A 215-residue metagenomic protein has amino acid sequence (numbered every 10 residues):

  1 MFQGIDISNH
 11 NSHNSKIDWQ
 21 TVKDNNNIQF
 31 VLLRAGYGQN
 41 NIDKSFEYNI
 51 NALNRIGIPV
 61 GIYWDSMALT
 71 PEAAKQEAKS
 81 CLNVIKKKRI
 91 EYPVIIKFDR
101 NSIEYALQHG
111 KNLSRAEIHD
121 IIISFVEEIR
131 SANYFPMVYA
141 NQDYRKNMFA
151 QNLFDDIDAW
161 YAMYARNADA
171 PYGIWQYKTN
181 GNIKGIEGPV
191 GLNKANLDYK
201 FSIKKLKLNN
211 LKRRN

Functional and structural regions predicted by a protein language model:
M1-N11, S15-T21, N25, A150-N215: Functionally critical loop-and-helix segments that line ligand-binding/catalytic clefts of soluble enzyme domains
M1-V126, R130-A132: Substrate-binding cleft of extracellular glycoside hydrolase catalytic domains
Q39-N40, L69, R145, A168 (+1 more regions): Flexible, glycine-rich phosphate/dinucleotide-binding loops and adjacent beta-alpha linkers at cofactor/substrate
V60, F135-M137, A159: Hydrophobic anchor at the start of a short beta-strand that flanks the dinucleotide cofactor-binding loop
W64, A140, M163: Short beta-strand/turn micro-motifs composed of small residues that flank or help shape donor/cofactor-binding pockets
A73-Q76, Y144-L153: Glycine-rich, charge-decorated loop segments at or immediately adjacent to ligand/cofactor-binding or catalytic sites
I103-Y105, R145-M148, D169: Short catalytic/ligand-binding loop motif for oxyanion handling, primarily in non-cytosolic enzymes, centered on
I129-N147: Aromatic-lined carbohydrate-recognition surfaces of secreted/lumenal glycan-active proteins
